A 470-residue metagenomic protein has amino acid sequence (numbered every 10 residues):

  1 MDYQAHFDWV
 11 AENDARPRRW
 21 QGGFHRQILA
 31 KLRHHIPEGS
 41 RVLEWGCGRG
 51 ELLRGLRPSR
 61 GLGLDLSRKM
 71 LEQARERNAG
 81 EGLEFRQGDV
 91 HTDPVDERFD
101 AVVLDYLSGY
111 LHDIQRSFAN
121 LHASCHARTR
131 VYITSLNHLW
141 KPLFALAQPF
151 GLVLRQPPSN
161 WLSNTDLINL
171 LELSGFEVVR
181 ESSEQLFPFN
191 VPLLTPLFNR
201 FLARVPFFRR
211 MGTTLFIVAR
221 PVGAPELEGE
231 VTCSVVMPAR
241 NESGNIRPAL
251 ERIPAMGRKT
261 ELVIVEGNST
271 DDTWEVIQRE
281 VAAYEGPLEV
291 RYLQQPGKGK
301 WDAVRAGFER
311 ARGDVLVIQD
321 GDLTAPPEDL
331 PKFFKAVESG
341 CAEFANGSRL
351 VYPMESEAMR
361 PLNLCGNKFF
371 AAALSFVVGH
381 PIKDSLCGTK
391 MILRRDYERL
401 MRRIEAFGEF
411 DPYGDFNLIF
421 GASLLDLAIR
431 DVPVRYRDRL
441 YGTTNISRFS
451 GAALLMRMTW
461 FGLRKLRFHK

Functional and structural regions predicted by a protein language model:
M1-I36, P192, F201-L202, N245: Conserved class I S-adenosyl-L-methionine
G48-H91: Class I SAM-dependent methyltransferase SAM/SAH-binding core
Q115-A127: A short glycine-rich, Lys/Arg-flanked "PGG" loop and its adjoining helix->strand segment in the class I
K141-V153, N160, L288, Q295-R310 (+2 more regions): Acceptor/aglycone-binding surface of glycosyltransferases and processive sugar-polymer synthases
N199-C233, M237, P248-E251, A255 (+1 more regions): Hydrophobic helical membrane-anchoring modules
K259-S269, L293: Short beta-strand/loop segment that forms part of the nucleotide-sugar
E266-E275, L323: A conserved acidic beta->alpha catalytic loop
L316: Short aromatic/hydrophobic "clamp" motif used to bind/position activated sugar donors
